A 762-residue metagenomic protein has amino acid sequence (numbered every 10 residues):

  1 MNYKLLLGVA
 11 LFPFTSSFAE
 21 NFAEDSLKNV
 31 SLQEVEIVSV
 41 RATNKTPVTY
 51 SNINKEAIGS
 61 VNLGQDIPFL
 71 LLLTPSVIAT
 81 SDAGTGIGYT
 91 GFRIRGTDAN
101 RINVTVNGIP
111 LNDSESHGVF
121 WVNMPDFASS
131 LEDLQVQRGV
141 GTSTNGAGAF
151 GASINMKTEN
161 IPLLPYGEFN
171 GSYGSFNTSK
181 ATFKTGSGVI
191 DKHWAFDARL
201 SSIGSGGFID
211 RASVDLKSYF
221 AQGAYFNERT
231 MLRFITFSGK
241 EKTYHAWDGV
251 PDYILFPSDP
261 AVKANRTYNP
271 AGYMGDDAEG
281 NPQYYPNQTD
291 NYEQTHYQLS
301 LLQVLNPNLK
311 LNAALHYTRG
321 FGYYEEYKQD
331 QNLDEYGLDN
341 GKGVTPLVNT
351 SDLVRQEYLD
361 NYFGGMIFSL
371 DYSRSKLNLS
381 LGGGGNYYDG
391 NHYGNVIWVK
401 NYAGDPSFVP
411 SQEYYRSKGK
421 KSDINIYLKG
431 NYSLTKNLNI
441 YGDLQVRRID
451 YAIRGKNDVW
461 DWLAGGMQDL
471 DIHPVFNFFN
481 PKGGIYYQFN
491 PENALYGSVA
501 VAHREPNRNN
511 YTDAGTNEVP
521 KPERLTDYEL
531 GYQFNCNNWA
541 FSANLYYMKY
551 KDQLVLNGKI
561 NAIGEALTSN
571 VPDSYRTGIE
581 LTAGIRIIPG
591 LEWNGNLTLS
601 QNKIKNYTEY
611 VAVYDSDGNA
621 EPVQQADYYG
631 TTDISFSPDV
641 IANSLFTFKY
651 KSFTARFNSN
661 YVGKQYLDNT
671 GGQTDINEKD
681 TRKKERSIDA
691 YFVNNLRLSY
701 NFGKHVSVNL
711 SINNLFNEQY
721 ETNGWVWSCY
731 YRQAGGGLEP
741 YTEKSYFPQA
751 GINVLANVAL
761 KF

Functional and structural regions predicted by a protein language model:
E20-S60, A99, A540, N544: Short, acidic, small-residue-rich periplasmic hinge/interaction motif at the N-terminus of Gram-negative outer-membrane
P68-P110, E132: Extracytoplasmic beta-strand/coil segments of soluble accessory domains associated with Gram-negative outer-membrane
P110-R138, K157, I254: Short acidic/polar hinge/loop motifs at secondary-structure boundaries that mediate gating or recognition
Y166, Y173-G204, I209-A246, Y297-N308 (+2 more regions): Transmembrane beta-barrel wall of Gram-negative outer-membrane proteins
Y292-W460, Y486-Q488, S498, N535 (+3 more regions): Face-selective signature of the C-terminal outer-membrane beta-barrel domain
K310-H316, Y486-Q488, A494-A500, K521-T577 (+3 more regions): Membrane-embedded beta-barrel scaffold of Gram-negative outer-membrane proteins
K436, Y547-K549, S569-G671, A759: Gram-negative outer-membrane beta-barrel transporters
W593, Y661-D675, Y700-F762: C-terminal beta-signal and adjacent terminal beta-strands/loops of Gram-negative outer-membrane beta-barrel proteins
